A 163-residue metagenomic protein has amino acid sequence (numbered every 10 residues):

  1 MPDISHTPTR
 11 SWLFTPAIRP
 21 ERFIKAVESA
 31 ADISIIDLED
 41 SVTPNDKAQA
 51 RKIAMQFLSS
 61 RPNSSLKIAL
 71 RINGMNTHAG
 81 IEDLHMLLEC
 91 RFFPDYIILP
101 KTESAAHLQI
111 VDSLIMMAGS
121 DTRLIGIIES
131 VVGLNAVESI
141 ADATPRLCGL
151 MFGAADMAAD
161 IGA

Functional and structural regions predicted by a protein language model:
D3-A163: Conserved alpha/beta-domain cores
